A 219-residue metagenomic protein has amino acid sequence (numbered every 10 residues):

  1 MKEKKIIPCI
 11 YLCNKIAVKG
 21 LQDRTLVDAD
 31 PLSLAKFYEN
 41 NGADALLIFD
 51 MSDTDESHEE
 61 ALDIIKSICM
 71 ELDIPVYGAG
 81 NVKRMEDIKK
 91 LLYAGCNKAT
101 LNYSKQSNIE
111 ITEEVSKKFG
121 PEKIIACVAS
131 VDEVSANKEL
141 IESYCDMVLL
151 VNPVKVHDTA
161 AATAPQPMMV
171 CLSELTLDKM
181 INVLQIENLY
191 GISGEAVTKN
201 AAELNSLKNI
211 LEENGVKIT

Functional and structural regions predicted by a protein language model:
M1-V76, V82-E86, K123-A126, S130-L150 (+4 more regions): Conserved N-terminal beta1-alpha1 strand-loop-helix module at the mouth
E39, I65-M70, L92, T112-G120 (+3 more regions): Surface-exposed amphipathic alpha-helices with a cationic face
G42, L72-I74, K90-A99, K118-I124 (+3 more regions): Glycine-enriched alpha-helix->loop->beta-strand junction motifs that scaffold or abut catalytic
A61-E113, K117: Glycine/small-residue-rich loop that forms an oxyanion/phosphate-binding "nest" at active or ligand-binding sites
G80-N81, V170-E174: RING/U-box catalytic core of ubiquitin/SUMO E3 ligases
K90-I111, V148-D158, L172-S206: Glycine-rich phosphate-binding active-site loops on the catalytic face of alpha/beta enzymes
